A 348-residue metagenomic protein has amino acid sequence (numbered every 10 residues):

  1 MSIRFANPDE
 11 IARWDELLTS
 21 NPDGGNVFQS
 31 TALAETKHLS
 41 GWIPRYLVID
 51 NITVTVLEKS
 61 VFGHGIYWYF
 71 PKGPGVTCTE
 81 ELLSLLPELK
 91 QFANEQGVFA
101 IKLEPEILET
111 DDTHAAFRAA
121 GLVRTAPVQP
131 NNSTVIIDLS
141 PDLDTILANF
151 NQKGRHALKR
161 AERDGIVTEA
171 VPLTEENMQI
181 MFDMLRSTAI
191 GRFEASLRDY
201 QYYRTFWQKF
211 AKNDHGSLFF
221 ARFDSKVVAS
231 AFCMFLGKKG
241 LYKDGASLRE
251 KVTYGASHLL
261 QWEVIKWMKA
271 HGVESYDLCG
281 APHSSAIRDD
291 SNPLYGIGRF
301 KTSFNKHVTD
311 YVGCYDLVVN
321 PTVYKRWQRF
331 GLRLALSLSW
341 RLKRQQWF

Functional and structural regions predicted by a protein language model:
I3-H64, P105-T110, A115-V128, I136-T253: A conserved beta-strand-loop-helix scaffold within acyl/acetyltransferase catalytic domains
N7, I11, N21, S30 (+5 more regions): Active-site/acyl-donor-binding loops of N-acyltransferases
H64-K72: Short, conserved active-site loops that position catalytic residues or coordinate cofactors/metal ions across diverse
P71, K102-E104, K243, C279: A cross-family glycoside hydrolase active-site/sugar-binding cleft signature
K72-T77, V252, A256: The substrate-binding groove and active-site-proximal loops of carbohydrate-active enzymes, especially glycoside
G75-A119, P130: A gly/proline- and charged-residue-enriched helix-loop-helix capping module
S84-Q91, R204-T322: Aromatic (often tryptophan-rich) hydrophobic motifs at membrane interfaces
